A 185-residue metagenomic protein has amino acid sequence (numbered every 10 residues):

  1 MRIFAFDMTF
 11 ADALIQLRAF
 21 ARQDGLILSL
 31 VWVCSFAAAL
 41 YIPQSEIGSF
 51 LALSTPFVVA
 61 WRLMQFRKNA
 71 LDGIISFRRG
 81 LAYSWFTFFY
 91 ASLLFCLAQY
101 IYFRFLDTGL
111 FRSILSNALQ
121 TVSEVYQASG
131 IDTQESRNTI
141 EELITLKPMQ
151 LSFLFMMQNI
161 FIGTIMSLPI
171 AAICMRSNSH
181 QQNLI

Functional and structural regions predicted by a protein language model:
R2-R67: Transmembrane alpha-helical insertion/packing segments
F4-L14, C174-I185: Short, charged juxtamembrane terminal tails flanking transmembrane helices
A21-V33, L53, S84, F88 (+2 more regions): Alpha-helical transmembrane spans of integral membrane proteins, capturing the lipid-embedded, hydrophobic core of TM
A60-L71, A91, S123-Q127: Juxtamembrane membrane-interface segments at transmembrane alpha-helix termini
M64-G80, R104: Membrane-helix interface/capping segments
T87-S113: C-terminal halves and exits of single transmembrane alpha-helices
L106-T145: Membrane-interface interhelical loops and short interface/amphipathic helices in multi-pass inner-membrane
T139-T164: Individual transmembrane alpha-helix segments
